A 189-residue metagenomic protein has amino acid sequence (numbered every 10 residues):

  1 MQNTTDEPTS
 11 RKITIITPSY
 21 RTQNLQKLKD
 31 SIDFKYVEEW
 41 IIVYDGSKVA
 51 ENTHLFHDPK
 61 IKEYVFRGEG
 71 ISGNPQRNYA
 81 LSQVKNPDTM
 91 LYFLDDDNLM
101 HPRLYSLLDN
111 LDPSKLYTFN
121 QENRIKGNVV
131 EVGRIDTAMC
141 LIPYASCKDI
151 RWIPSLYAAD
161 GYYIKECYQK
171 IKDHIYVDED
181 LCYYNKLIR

Functional and structural regions predicted by a protein language model:
R21-Y36, A50: Short, well-formed alpha-helical segments that are part of the catalytic scaffolds of diverse glycosyltransferases
K48-D88: Active-site-proximal specificity loops/subdomain of glycosyltransferases
D88-L99: Short beta-strand-to-loop acidic/aromatic patch adjacent to the donor-nucleotide binding site
R103-N123: Conserved donor-nucleotide/metal-binding helix-loop-beta segment in metal-dependent transferases, i.e., the alpha-helix
R124, A138-M139, V177-R189: Active-site donor/metal-binding and catalytic loop motifs of nucleotide-sugar-dependent glycosylation enzymes
R134-D149: Conserved nucleotide-sugar donor-binding and metal-coordinating catalytic region shared by glycosyltransferases
Y157-Y163: Acidic donor-binding loop at a coil-to-helix junction in glycosyltransferase catalytic cores that engages
E166-C182: Catalytic donor-sugar/metal-binding loop of nucleotide-sugar-dependent glycosyltransferases
